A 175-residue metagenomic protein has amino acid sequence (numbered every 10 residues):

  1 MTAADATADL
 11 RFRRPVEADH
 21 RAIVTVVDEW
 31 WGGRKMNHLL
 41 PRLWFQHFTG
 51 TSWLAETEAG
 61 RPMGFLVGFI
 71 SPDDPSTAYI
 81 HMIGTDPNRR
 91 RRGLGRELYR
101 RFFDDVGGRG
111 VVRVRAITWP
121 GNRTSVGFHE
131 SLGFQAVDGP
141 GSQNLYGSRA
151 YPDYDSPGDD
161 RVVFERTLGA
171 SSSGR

Functional and structural regions predicted by a protein language model:
M1-A18, V162, T167-R175: Conserved N-terminal entry element of GNAT/NAT acetyltransferase domains
R14-A18, A22-N88, Y99-R101, D105: Acetyl-CoA-dependent GNAT
D86-N88, R92, P120-G121: Active-site acidic-Proline motif in GNAT/NAT acetyltransferases
V106-T118: Conserved GNAT acetyl-CoA-binding A-motif
A116-V126, G141-G147: Conserved beta-strand-loop-alpha-helix junction that forms the acyl-donor binding cleft
E130-G139: Conserved acetyl-CoA-binding loop of GNAT-fold acetyltransferases
S142-R175: C-terminal "cap" of GNAT-fold acetyltransferases
